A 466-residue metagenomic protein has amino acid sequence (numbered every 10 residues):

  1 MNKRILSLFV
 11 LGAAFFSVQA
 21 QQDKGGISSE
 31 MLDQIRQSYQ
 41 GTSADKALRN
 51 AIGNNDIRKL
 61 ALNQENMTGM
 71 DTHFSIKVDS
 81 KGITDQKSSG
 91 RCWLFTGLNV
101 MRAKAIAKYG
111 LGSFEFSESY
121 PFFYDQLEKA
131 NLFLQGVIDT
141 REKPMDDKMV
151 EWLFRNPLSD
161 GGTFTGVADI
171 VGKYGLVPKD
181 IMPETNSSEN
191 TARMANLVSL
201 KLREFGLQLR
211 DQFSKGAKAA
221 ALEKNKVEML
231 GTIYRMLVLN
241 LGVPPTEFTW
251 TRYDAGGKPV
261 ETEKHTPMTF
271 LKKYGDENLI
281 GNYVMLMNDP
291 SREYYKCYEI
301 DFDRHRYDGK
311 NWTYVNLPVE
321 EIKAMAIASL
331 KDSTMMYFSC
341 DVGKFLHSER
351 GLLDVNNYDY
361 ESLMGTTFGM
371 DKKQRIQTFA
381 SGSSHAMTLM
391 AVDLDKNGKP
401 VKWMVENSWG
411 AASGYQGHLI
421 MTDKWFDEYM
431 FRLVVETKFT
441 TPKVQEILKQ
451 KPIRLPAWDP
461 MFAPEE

Functional and structural regions predicted by a protein language model:
M1-D23: Bacterial Sec-dependent N-terminal signal peptides
D23, G216, A220-E466: Active-site signature of cysteine proteases
D23-G82: N-terminal regions that are enriched for targeting/export leaders and immediately downstream pro/stem segments
T68-T140: Post-signal peptide N-terminal segment of secreted/secretory-pathway proteins
V78-G90, W152-L158, D308-N316, M325-A326 (+1 more regions): Second-shell loop/turn segments in exported
S88, T96-G97, M101, T163-G172 (+1 more regions): Stable alpha-helical elements in mature extracytoplasmic
L94, Y120-F123, D169, P178-I181 (+4 more regions): Structural recognition of the beta-strand scaffold that forms the well-ordered cores of secreted hydrolase catalytic
E118-T251: Papain-like cysteine protease catalytic cores
